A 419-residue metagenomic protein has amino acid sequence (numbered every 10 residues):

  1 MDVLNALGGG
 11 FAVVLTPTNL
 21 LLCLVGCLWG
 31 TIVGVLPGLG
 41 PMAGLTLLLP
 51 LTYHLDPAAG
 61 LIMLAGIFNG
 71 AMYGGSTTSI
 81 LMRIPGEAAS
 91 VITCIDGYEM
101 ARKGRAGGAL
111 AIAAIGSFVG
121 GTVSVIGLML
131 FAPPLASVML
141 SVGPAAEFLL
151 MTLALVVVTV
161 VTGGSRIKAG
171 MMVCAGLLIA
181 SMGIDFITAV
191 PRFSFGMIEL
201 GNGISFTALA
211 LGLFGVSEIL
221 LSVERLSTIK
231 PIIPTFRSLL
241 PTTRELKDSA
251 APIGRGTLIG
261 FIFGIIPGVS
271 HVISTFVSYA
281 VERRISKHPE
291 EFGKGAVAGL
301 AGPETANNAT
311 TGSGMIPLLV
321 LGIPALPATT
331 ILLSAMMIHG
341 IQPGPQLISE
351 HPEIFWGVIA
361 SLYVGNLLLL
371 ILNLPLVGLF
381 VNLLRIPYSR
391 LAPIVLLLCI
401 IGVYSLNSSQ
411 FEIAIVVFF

Functional and structural regions predicted by a protein language model:
M1-G60, L140, P191-A296, G378-N382 (+1 more regions): Helix-loop-helix hairpins and the membrane-proximal interhelical loops of multi-pass alpha-helical transport proteins
L22, G26, G30, G34 (+30 more regions): Alpha-helical transmembrane segments in multi-pass membrane proteins
V35-L45, A59, I80-T93, G143-E147 (+3 more regions): Short, non-helical or kinked segments that cap or interrupt transmembrane helices
P57-I67, V190, S194-M197, H288-P303 (+1 more regions): Short, conserved aromatic-histidine micro-motifs
A58-I62, E99-G116, K287-L300, I323 (+1 more regions): Membrane-interface alpha-helices at helix entry/exit sites of multi-pass transporters
L81-G108, P134, G143, P234-F236 (+2 more regions): Flexible loop linkers connecting adjacent transmembrane helices in multi-pass alpha-helical membrane transporters
T93-R105, P134-S137, S141, A180 (+4 more regions): Helix-loop-helix connectors at the membrane interface of multi-pass transporters/channels
A111-S227, I338-F419: Membrane-embedded alpha-helical modules
